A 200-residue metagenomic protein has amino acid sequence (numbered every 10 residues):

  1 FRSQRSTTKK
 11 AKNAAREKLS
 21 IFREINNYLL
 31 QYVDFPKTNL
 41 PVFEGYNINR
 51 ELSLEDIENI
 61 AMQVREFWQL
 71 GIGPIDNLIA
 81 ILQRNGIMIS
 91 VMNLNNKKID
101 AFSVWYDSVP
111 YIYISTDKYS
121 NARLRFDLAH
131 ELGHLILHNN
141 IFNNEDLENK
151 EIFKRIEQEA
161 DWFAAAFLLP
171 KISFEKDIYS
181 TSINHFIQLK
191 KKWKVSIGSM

Functional and structural regions predicted by a protein language model:
F1-S199: Short juxta-domain linker segments that transition from a proline/glycine-rich, charged coil into a short amphipathic
